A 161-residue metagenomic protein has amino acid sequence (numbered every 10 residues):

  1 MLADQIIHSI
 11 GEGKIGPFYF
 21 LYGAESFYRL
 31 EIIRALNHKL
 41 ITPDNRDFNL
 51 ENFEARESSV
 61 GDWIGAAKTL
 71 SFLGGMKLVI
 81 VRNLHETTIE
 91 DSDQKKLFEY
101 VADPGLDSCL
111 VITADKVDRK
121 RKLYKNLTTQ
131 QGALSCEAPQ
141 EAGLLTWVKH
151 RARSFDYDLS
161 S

Functional and structural regions predicted by a protein language model:
M1-S161: Conserved beta/loop motifs at nucleotide-recognition and modification sites
